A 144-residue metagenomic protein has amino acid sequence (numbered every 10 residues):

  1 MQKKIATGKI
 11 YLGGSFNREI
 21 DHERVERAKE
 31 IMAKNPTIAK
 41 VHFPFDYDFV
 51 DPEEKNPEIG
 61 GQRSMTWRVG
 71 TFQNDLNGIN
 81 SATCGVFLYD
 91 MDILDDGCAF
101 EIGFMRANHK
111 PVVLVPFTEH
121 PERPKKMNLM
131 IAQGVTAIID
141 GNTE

Functional and structural regions predicted by a protein language model:
M1-E144: Conserved catalytic or regulatory cores that recognize and/or transform ribose-phosphate-containing ligands
